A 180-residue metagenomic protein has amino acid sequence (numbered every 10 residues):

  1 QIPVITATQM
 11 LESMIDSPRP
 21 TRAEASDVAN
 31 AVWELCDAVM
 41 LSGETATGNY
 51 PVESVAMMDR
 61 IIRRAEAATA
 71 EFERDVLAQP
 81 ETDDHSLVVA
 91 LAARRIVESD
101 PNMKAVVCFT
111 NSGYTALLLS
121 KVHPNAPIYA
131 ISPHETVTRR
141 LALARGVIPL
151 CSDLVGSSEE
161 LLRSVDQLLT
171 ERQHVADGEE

Functional and structural regions predicted by a protein language model:
I2-P18, N102-A105, H123-I128: Short beta-strand/loop segments at the ligand-binding rim of alpha/beta enzyme cores
P3-I5, M14-C36, I61: Flexible glycine/proline-rich, aromatic-decorated loop/lid segments
A7, S42, A67-A78, M103-K104 (+1 more regions): Flexible, glycine/charged-enriched surface loops at secondary-structure junctions
Q9, A31, L119: Conserved, mostly hydrophobic/aromatic
V28-P51: Glycine-rich phosphate-binding active-site loops on the catalytic face of alpha/beta enzymes
M58-R94: Long, charged amphipathic helices and adjacent flexible linkers at domain junctions
L87-M103, L162-V175: Phosphate-interacting basic helix/loop segments used at nucleotide- and nucleic-acid interfaces
T115-L117, H123-L161: Nucleotide-binding motor/catalytic cores of P-loop/tubulin-like NTPases across gene-expression machines
